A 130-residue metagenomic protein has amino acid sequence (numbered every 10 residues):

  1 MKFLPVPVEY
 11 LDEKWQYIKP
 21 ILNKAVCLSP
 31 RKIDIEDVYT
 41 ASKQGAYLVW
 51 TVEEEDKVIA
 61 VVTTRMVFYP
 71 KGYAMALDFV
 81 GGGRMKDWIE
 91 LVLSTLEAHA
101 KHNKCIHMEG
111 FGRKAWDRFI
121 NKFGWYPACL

Functional and structural regions predicted by a protein language model:
M1-I33: Short amphipathic alpha-helix that is part of the acyltransferase structural core
C27-L48: Active-site rim helix/loop that mediates acceptor-substrate recognition in acyltransferases
Y39-T40, R65-V67, A98: Short, flexible, glycine/charge-rich loop motifs used to bind or transfer phosphoryl groups or to couple energy/partner
Q44-K86: Conserved donor-binding loop and adjoining core beta-sheet/short helix segment in diverse acyl/aminoacyl transferases
P70-F123: Acyl-donor binding region in acyl/amide transferases
F123-C129: Short secondary-structure junctions
